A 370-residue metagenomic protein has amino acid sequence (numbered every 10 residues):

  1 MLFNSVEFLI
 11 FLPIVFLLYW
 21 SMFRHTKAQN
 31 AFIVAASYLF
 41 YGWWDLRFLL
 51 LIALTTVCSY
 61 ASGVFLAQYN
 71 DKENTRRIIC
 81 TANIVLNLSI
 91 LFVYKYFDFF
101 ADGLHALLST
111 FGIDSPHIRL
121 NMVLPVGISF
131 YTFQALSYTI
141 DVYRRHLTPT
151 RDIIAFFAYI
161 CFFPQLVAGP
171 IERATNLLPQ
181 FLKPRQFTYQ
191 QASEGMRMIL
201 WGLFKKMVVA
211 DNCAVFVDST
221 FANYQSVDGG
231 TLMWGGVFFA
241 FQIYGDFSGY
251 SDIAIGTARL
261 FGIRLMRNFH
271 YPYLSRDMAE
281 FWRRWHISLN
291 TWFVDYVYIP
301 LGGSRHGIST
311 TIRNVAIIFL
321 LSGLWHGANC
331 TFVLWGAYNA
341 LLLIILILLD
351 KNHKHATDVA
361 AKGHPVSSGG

Functional and structural regions predicted by a protein language model:
M1-G370: Membrane-embedded transmembrane alpha-helical bundles that form the catalytic cores of multi-pass lipid-modifying
